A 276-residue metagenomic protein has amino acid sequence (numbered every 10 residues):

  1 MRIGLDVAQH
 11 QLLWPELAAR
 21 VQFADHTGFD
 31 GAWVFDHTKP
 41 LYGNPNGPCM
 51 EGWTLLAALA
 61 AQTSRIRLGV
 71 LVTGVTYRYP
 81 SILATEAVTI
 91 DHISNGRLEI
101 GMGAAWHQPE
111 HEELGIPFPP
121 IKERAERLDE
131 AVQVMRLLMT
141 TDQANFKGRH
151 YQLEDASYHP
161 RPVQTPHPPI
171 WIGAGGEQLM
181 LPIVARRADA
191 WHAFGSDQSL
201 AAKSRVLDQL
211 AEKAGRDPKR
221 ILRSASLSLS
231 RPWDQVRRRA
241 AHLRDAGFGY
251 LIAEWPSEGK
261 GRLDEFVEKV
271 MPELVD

Functional and structural regions predicted by a protein language model:
M1-D276: Active-site-adjacent structural elements that line small-molecule/cofactor binding pockets in enzymes
